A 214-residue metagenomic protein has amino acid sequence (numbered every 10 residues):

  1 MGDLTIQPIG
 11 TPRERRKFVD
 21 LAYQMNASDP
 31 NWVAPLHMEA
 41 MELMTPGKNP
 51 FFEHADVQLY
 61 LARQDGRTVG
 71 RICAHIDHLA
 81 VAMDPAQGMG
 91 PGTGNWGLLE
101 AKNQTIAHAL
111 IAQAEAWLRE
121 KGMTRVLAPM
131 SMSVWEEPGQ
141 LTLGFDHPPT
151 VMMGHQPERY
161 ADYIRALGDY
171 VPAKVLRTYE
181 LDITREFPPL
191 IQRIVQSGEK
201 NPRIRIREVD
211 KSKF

Functional and structural regions predicted by a protein language model:
M1-G47, P202-F214: Short amphipathic alpha-helix that is part of the acyltransferase structural core
G2-L4, G154-F214: Acyltransferase donor/substrate-recognition loop-hinge adjacent to the catalytic core
L43, L141-G144, P188-P189: Short low-complexity, flexible loop/linker segments enriched in glycine and/or proline with clustered acidic
T45-L61: A short helix-loop-beta-strand connector motif used in the catalytic cores of GNAT acetyltransferases and, in some
V57, T93, K174-T178: Extracellular structured ligand-interaction cores
Y60-A62, L99, Y179: Short beta-strand element of the conserved SAM-dependent methyltransferase core
L61, R67-D77: Conserved beta-strand in the GNAT
A82-D169: Acyl-donor binding region in acyl/amide transferases
